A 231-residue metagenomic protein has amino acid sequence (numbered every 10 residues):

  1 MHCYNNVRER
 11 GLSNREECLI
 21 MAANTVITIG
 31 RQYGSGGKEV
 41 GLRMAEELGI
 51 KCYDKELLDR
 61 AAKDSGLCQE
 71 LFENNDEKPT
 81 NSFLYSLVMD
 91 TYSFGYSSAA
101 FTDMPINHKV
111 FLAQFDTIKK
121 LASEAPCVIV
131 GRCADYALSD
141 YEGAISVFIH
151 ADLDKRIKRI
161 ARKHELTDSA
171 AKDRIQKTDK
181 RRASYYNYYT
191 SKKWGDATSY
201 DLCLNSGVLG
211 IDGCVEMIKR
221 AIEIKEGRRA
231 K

Functional and structural regions predicted by a protein language model:
M1-I20: Short, Lys/Arg-enriched N-terminal segments with co-localized hydrophobic residues within the first ~10-30 amino acids
I29-L42: Glycine-rich phosphate-binding P-loop
L42-L48: A conserved segment at the C-terminal end of the G1
C52-A62: Short beta-strand-centered segment that lines the nucleotide-binding/catalytic pocket of NTP-utilizing
A62-P126: ATP-dependent small-molecule kinase phosphotransfer cores that center on conserved nucleotide phosphate-binding segments
N81-V88, Y92-S93, T167-I211: Small-molecule kinase domains that catalyze NTP-dependent phosphoryl transfer to phosphate-bearing small molecules
L121, C133-D140: RNA pseudouridine synthases
G143-A161: Conserved phosphate-donor/acceptor-positioning beta-strand/loop module used by diverse small-molecule
